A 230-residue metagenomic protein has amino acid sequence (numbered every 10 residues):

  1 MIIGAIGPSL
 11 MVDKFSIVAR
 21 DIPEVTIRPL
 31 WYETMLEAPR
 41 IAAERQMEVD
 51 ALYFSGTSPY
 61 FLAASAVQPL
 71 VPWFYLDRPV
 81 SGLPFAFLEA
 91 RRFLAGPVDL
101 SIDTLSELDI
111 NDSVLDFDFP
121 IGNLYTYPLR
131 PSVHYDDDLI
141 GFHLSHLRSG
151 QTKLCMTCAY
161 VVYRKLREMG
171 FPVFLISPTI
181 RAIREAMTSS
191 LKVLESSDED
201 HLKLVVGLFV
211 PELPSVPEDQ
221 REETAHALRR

Functional and structural regions predicted by a protein language model:
M1-W31: N-terminal basic/disordered segments at the start of proteins
W31, E48-F61, V67-R230: Hydrophobic, helix-rich cores of sensory/ligand-binding and other regulatory modules that couple small-molecule
E37-I41, F142: Short acidic active-site motifs
A38-P39, Y60-L62: N-terminal active-site wall of soluble small-molecule enzyme domains
R40-E48: Short, intrinsically disordered low-complexity segments
